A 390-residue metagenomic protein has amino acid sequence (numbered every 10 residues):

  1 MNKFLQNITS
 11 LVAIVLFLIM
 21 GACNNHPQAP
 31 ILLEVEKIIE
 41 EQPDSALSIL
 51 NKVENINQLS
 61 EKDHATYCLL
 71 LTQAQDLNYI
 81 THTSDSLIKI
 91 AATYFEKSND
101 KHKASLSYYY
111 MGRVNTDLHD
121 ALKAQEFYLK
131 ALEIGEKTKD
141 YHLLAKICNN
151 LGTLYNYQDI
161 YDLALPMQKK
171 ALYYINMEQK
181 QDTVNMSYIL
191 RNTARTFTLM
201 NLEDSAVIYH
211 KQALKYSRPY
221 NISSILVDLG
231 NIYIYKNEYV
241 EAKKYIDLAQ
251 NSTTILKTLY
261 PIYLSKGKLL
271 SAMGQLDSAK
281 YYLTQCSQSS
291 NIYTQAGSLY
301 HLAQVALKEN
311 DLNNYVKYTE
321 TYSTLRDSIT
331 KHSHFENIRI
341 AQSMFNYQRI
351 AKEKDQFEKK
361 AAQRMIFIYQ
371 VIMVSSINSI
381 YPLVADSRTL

Functional and structural regions predicted by a protein language model:
N2-V12: Bacterial N-terminal signal peptides that target proteins for export
I19-A22: C-terminal motif of bacterial Sec signal peptides marking the signal peptidase cleavage site
N25, S60-A65, H102, H142 (+4 more regions): Residue signature of alpha-solenoid helical repeat architecture, marking inter-repeat boundaries and helix-start
P27-L47, N55, H82-D85, D277-K280 (+1 more regions): Hydrophobic positions within repeat-based interaction scaffolds
I38-N51, N78-I90, D120-L129, Y161-K170 (+3 more regions): Helix-turn-helix repeat elements of alpha-solenoid scaffolds
N51-I56, K89-N99, K130-K139, K169-M177 (+4 more regions): Amphipathic alpha-helical segments of tetratricopeptide repeats
L69-L70, D76, K103-D117, H142-Y157 (+4 more regions): Conserved alpha-helical positions within TPR/SEL1-like repeat arrays
